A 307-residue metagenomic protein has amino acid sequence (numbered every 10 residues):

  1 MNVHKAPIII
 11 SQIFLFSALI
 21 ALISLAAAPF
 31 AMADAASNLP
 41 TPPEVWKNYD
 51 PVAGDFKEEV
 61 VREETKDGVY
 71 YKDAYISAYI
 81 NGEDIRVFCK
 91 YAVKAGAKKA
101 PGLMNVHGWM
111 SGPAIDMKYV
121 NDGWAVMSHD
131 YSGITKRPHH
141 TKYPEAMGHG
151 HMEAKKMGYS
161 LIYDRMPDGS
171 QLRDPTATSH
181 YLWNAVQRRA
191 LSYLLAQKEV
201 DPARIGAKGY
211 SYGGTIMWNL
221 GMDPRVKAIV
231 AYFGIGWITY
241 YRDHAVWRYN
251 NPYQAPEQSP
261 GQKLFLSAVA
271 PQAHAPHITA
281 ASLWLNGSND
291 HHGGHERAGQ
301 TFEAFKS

Functional and structural regions predicted by a protein language model:
I13-A27: Bacterial N-terminal signal peptides
P51-A97: N-terminal cap/lid segment of alpha/beta-hydrolase-fold proteins
F88, K98-G108: Short beta-strand element of the alpha/beta-hydrolase
A114, K118-V120, A125-A185, G236-N251: Cap/lid segment of the alpha/beta-hydrolase catalytic domain
R188-Y253: Primarily recognizes the serine-hydrolase "nucleophile elbow" in alpha/beta-hydrolase and SGNH/GDSL folds
P260-H274: Active-site nucleophile elbow and catalytic-triad environment of alpha/beta-hydrolase enzymes
I278, W284-N286: Short beta-strand/loop motif that positions the catalytic acidic residue of the alpha/beta-hydrolase fold
H291-R297: Conserved alpha/beta-hydrolase "acid-adjacent" motif
